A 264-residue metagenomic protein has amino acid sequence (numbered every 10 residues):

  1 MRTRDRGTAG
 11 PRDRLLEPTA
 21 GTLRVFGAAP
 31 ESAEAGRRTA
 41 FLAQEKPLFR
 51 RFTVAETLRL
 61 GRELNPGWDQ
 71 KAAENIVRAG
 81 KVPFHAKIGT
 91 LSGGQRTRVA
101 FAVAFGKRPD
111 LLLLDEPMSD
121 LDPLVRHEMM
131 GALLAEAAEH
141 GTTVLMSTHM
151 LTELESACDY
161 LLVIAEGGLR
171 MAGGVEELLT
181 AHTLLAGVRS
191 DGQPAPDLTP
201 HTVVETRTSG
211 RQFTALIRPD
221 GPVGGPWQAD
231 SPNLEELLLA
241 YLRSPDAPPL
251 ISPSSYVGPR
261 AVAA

Functional and structural regions predicted by a protein language model:
T3, P123-V125: Helix N-cap at the start of a conserved alpha-helix in ABC-type nucleotide-binding domains
R6-L15: Short, conserved post-Walker A segment of ABC-type ATPase nucleotide-binding domains
D13, G21-E31: Conserved ABC transporter NBD signature motif
Q44-V99: ABC-family P-loop ATPase nucleotide-binding domains
L112-E116, L121: Catalytic Walker B motif of ABC-type/P-loop ATPase nucleotide-binding domains
M129-I217, P259: ABC transporter nucleotide-binding domain
T202-E205, S209-A264: C-terminal coupling/interaction segments
